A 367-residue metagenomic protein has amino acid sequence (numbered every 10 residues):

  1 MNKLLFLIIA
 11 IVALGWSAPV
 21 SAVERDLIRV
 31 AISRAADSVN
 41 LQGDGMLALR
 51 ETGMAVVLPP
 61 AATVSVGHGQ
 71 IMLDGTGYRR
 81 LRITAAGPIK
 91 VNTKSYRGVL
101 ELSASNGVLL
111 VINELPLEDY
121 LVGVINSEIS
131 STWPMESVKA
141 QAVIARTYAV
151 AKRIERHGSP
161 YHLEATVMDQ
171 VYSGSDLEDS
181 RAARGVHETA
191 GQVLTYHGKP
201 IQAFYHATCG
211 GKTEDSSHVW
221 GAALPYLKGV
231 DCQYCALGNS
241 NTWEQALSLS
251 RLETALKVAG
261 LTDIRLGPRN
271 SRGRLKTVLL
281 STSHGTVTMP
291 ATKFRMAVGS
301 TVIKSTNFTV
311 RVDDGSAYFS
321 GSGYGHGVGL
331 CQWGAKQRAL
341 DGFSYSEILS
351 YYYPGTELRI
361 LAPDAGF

Functional and structural regions predicted by a protein language model:
M1-F367: Conserved, single-site charged/polar hotspot
